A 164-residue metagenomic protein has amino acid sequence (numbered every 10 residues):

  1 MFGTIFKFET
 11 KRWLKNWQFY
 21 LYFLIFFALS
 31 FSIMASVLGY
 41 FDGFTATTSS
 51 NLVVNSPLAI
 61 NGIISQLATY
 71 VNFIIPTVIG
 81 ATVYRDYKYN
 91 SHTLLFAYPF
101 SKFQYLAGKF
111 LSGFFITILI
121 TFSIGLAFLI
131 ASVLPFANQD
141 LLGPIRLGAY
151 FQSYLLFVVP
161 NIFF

Functional and structural regions predicted by a protein language model:
M1-F26: Aromatic- and glycine-rich beta-strand/loop motifs that create alpha-glucan
M1-T4, F73, D86, I162-F164: Short hydrophobic/aromatic segments of transmembrane alpha-helices and their interfaces
F6, F96-P99, L141, P160: Hydrophobic, small-residue-rich alpha-helical packing segments that form membrane-like cores
F8, N90-T93, A149, S153: Positions in alpha-helical segments
R12-N16, Q66, R85, Y89 (+1 more regions): Membrane-interface junctions
F26-D42, T48-T77, A107-F164: Secretory targeting signals
T82-I116: Helix-loop-helix units of permease transmembrane domains in multi-pass membrane transporters, especially ABC
